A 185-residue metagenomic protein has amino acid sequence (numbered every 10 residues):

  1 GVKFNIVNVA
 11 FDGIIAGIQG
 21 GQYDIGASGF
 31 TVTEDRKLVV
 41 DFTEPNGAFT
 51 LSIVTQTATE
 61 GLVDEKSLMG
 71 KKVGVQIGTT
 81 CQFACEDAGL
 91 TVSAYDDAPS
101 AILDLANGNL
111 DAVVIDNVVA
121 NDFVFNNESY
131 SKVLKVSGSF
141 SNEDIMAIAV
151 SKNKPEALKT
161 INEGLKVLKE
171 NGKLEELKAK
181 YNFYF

Functional and structural regions predicted by a protein language model:
G1-V7, M69, E86-D97, N109 (+1 more regions): A local structural motif
K3-S67, K132-F140: Acidic, polar ligand-binding/catalytic clefts
N5-I18, E60, I77-T80, S93-N107 (+1 more regions): Short helix-initiation/N-cap motifs at beta->coil->alpha
I18-Q19, L68, L105-A106, I148 (+1 more regions): Hydrophobic residues within well-ordered alpha-helices
S28-V39, A84-D87, D111-N142: A ligand-binding cleft/hinge motif common to bilobed small-molecule-binding domains
G47-T55, N121, F125-K166, N182-F185: Periplasmic-binding protein-like
E65-G78: Short loop->beta-strand "edge-of-pocket" segments that line small-molecule binding or catalytic clefts across diverse
T80-D96, K132-S137, K159, E163-F185: Ligand-binding clefts/hinges and TM-proximal coupling segments of bilobed small-molecule sensing domains
